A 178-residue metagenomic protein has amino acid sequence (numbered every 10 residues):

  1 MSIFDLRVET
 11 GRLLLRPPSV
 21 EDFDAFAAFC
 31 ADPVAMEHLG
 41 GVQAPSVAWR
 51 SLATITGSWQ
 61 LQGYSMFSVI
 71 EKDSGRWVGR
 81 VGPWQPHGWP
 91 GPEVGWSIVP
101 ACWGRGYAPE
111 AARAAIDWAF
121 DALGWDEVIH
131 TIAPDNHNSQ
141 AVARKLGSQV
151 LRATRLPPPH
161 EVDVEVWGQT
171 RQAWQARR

Functional and structural regions predicted by a protein language model:
M1-H38, A53, M66-R178: Acyl-donor (CoA/ACP) binding surface of acyl/acetyltransferases
A44-G63: Active-site rim helix/loop that mediates acceptor-substrate recognition in acyltransferases
